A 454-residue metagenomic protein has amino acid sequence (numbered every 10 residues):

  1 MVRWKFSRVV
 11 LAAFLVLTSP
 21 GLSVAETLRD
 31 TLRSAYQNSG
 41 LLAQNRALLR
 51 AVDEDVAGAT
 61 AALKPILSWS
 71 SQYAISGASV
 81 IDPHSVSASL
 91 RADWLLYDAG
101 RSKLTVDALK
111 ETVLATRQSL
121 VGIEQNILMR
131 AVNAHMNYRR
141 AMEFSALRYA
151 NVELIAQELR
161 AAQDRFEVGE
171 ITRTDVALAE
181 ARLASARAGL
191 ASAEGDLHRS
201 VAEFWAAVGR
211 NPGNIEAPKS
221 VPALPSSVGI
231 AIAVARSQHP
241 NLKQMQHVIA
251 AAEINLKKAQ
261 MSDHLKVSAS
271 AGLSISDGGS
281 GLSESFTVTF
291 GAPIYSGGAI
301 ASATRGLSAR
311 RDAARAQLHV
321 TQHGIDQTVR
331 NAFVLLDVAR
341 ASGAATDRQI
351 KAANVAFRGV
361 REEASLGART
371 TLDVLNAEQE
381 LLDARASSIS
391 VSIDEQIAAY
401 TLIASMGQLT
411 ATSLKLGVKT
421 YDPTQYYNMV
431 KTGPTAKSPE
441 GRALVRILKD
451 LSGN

Functional and structural regions predicted by a protein language model:
M1-V10: Bacterial N-terminal signal peptides that target proteins for export
V2-R3, G122-Q238, A332-L335, A339 (+5 more regions): Periplasmic alpha-helical coiled-coil/stalk elements that build and connect Gram-negative outer-membrane
S19-P20: N-terminal signal peptide c-region/cleavage motif recognized by signal peptidases
S23-S70, L95-L96, V208-N255, I294 (+3 more regions): Bacterial Sec-pathway N-terminal export signals of envelope proteins
T27, I66-I123, K243-Q322, T328 (+3 more regions): Small/polar-residue-enriched beta-strand and adjacent coil segments characteristic of outer-membrane beta-barrel
D107-K110, R173-A184, R305, T371-Q379: Short, charged, amphipathic alpha-helical segments
A377-T432: A contiguous, mid-protein "functional segment" used to position or interact with cofactors/ions or partner subunits
